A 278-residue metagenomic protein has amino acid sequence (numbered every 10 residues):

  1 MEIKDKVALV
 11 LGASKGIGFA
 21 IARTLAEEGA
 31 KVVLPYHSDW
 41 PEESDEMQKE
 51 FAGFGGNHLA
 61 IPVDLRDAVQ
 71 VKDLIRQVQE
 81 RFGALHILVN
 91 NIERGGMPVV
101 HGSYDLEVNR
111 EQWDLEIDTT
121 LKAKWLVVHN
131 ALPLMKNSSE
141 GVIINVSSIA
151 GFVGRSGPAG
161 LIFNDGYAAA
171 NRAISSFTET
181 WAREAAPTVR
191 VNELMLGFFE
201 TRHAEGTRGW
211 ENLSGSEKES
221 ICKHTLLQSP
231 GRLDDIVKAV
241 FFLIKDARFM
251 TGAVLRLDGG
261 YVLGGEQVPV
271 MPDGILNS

Functional and structural regions predicted by a protein language model:
E2, S229-L257, V262: C-terminal substrate-recognition "lid" of short-chain dehydrogenase/reductases
K6, G55-N57, A84-L85, M135-I149 (+3 more regions): Active-site loop of short-chain dehydrogenase/reductase
V7, S14-K15: Conserved glycine-rich cofactor-binding loop
E28-E46: Conserved glycine-rich Rossmann-like NAD(P)H-binding loop of the short-chain dehydrogenase/reductase
P41, P62-L74, R110, D235: The beta1-alpha1 cofactor-binding region of Rossmann-like NAD(H)/NADP(H)-dependent oxidoreductases
S44-E46, G102-S103, P158, F198-H224 (+1 more regions): A glycine/serine/threonine-rich, flexible loop-to-helix segment that serves as the NAD(P) cofactor-binding "lid"
R94-M97, L106-Q112, K136, V142-A173 (+3 more regions): Catalytic loop of short-chain dehydrogenase/reductase
